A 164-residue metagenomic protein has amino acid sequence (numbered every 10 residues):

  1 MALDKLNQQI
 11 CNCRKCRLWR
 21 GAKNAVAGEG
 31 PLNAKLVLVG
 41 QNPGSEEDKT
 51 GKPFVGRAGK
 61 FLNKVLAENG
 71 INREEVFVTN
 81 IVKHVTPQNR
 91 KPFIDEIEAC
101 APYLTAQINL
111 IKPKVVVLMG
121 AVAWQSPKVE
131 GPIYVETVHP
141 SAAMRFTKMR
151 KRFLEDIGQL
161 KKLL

Functional and structural regions predicted by a protein language model:
M1-L164: A polyanion-binding, active-site-adjacent surface
